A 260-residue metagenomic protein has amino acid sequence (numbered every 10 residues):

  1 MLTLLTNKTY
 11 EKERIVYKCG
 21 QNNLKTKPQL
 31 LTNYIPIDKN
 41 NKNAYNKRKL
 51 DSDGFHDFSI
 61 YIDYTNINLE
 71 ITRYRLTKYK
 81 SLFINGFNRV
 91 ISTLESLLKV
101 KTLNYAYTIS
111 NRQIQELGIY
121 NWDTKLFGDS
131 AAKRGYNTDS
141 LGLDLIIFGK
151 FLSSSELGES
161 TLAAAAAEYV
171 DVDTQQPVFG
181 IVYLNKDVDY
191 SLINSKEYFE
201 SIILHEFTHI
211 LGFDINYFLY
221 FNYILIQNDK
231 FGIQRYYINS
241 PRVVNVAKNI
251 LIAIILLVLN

Functional and structural regions predicted by a protein language model:
M1-L204, I210-N260: Extracellular zinc-dependent metalloprotease catalytic-domain scaffold
